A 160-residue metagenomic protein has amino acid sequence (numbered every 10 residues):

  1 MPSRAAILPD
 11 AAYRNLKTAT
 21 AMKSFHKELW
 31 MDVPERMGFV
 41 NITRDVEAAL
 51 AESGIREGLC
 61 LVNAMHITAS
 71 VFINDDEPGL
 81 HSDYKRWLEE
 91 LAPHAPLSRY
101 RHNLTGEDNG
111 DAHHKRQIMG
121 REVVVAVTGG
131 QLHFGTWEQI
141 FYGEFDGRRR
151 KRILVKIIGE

Functional and structural regions predicted by a protein language model:
P2-E160: Active-site histidine-anchored catalytic micro-motif
